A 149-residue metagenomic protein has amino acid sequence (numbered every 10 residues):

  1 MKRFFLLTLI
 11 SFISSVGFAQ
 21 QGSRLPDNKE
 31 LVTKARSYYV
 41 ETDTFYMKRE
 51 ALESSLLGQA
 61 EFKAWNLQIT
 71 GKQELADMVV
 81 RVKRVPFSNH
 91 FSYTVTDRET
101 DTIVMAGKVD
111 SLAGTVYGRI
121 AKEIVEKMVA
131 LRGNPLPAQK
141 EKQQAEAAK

Functional and structural regions predicted by a protein language model:
M1-F4, A19-Q20: Positively charged n-region of N-terminal signal peptides that target proteins for export
L7-S15: Bacterial N-terminal signal peptides
Q20-Y38, T44-F62, T100-K149: C-terminal/domain-edge helix-coil "capping" segments
W65-A76: Short acidic low-complexity segments
K83-V85: Short beta-strand micro-motifs enriched in acidic
F87-S92: Short, surface-exposed coil-to-beta transition loops
